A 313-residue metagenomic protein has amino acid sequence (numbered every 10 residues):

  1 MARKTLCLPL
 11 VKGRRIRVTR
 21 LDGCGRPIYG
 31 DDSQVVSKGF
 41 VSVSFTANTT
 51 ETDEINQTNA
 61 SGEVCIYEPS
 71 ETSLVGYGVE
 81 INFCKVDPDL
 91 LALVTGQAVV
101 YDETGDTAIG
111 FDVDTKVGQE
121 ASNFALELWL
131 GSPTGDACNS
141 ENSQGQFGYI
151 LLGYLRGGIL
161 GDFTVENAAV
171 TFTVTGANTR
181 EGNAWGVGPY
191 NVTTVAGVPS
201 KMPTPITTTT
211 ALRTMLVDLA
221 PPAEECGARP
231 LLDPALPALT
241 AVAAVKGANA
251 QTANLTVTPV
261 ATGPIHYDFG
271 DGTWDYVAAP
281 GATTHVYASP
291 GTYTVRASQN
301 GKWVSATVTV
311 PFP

Functional and structural regions predicted by a protein language model:
M1-T49: Polar/acidic, low-complexity leader/linker segments enriched in S/T/G and N/D
D32-E71, D89-G105: Short N-terminal edge-element motif at the start of the domain
G62, I66-L90, N167-N183: Oligomerization/assembly interface segments of phage tail-like spikes and tubes
G62-E63, F83, L90-N123, L130: Hydrophobic-cavity lipid-handling domains and compact docking modules
E71-V75, G118-S122, E166-V170, N249 (+1 more regions): Solvent-exposed loop and beta-edge segments used for protein-protein assembly and interaction
I109-E166: Short helix-loop boundary/capping segments
L151-A235: Mixed-charge, glycine-accented linear interaction segment located at domain edges/termini
A235-P313: Extracellular/lumenal mature domains of secreted and surface-exposed proteins
